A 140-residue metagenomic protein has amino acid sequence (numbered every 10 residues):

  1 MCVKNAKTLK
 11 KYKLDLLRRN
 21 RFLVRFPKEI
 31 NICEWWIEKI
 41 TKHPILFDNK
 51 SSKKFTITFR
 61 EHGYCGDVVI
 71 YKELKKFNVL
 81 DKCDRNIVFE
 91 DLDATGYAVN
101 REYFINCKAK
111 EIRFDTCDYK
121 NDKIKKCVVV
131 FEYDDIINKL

Functional and structural regions predicted by a protein language model:
M1-L140: Glycine-rich, low-complexity intrinsically disordered segments
